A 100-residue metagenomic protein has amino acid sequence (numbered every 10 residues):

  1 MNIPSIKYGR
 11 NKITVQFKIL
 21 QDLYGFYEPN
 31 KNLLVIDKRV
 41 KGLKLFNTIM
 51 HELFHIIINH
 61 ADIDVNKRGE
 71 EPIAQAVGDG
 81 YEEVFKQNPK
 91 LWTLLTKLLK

Functional and structural regions predicted by a protein language model:
M1-K44, H60-K100: Metalloprotease/metallohydrolase-associated module, dominated by Zn2+-dependent proteases
N47-N59: Active-site recognition of the HExxH zinc-binding catalytic motif
